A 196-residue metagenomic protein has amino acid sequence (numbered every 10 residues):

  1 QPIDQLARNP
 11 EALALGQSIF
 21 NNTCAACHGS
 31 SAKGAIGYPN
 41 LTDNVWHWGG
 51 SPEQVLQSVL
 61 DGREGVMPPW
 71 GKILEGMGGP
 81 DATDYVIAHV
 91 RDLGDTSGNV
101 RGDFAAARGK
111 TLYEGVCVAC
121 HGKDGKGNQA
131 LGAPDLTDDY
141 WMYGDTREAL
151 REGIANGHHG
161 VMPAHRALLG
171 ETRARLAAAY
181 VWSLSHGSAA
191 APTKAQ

Functional and structural regions predicted by a protein language model:
Q1-R8: Short extracytoplasmic
A7, M67, S97-V100: Short helix-to-loop capping/linker segments positioned immediately adjacent to catalytic or ligand/cofactor-binding
R8-S30, Q57-D61, R101-G127, D138 (+3 more regions): Sequence/structural segment immediately N-terminal to covalent heme-attachment motifs in c-type and related
T23, S30-Y38, T42: Charged heptad-repeat coiled-coil "stalk" segments of single-pass membrane proteins that scaffold or bridge
A26, D92-N99: Extended amphipathic alpha-helical interaction segments
I36, T42-D95, A130-H186: Extracytoplasmic electron-transfer domains, predominantly the class I c-type cytochrome c fold
V100-R101, R166: Short, solvent-exposed loop/turn segments at secondary-structure boundaries
S183-Q196: Short, low-complexity, Pro/Ser/Thr/Gly-rich segments in the mature regions of secreted, periplasmic
